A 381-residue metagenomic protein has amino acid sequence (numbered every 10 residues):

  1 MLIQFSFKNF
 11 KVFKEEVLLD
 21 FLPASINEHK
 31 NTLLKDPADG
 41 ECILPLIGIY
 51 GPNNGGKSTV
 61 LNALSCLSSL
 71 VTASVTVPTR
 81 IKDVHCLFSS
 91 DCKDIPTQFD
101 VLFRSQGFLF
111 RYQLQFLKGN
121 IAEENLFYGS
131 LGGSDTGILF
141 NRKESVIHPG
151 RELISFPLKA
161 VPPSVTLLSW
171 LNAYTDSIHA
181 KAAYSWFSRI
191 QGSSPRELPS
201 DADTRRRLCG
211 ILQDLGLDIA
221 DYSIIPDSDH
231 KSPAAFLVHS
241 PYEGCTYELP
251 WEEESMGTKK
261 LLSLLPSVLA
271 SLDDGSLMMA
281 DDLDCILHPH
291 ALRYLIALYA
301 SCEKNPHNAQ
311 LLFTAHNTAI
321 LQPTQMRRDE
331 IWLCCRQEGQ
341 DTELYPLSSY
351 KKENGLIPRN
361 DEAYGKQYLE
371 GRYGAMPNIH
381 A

Functional and structural regions predicted by a protein language model:
M1-Q4, S228, A297-A381: C-terminal lobe/lid and adjacent interdomain/linker elements of RecA-like ASCE P-loop ATPase modules
L2-C66: Pre-Walker A-like glycine/lysine-rich segment at the N-terminus of P-loop NTPase domains
F5, S276-A280: Hydrophobic positions in the central parallel beta-sheet of the AAA+
K8, G192-E253, Y364, Y373 (+1 more regions): Extended helical coiled-coil dimerization/tether regions that scaffold and oligomerize large DNA-maintenance assemblies
E41-C86, L261-L262, S267, A297-L298: Phosphate-binding glycine-rich loops of NTP-binding sites
C42, C92-D94, S105-Q106, L269-L272 (+2 more regions): Conserved catalytic network of the ASCE P-loop NTPase/AAA+ motor domain
L46-Y50, D227-L269, A280-H290: Conserved ABC ATPase signature
R111-P226: Electropositive, glycine-dotted interaction segments that contact anionic polymers or phosphate-rich ligands
